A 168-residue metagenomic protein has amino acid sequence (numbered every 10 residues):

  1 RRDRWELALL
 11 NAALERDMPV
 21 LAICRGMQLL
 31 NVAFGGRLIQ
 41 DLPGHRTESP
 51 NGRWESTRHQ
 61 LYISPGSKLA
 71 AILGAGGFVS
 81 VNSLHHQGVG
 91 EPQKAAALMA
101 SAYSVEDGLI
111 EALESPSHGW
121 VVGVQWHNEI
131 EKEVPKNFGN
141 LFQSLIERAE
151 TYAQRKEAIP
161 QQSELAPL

Functional and structural regions predicted by a protein language model:
R2-R16, P43-L168: Amide-donor transfer/coupling interface in amidating biosynthetic enzymes
W5, A12-R37: Catalytic nucleophile loop
Q40: Class I SAM-dependent methyltransferase SAM-binding "motif I" and its flanking Rossmann-like core
